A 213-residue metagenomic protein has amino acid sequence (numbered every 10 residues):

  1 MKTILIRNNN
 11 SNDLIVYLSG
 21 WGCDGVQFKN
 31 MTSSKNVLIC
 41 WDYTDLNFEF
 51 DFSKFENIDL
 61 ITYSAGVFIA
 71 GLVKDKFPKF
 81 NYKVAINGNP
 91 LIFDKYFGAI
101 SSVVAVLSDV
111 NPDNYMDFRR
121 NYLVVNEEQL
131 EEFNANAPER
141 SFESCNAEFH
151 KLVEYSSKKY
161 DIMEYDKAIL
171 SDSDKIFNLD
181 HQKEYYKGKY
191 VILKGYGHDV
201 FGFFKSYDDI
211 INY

Functional and structural regions predicted by a protein language model:
M1-E56, S102-V103: Active-site catalytic motif of lipid deacylating hydrolases and related acyltransferases
N30, E164, K175-K187, K205-S206: Short alpha-helix in the alpha/beta-hydrolase fold that links the catalytic acid
I61-A70: Gly/Ala-rich beta-loop-alpha elbow adjacent to hydrolase catalytic centers
P78-P90: A conserved short beta-strand
I92-N134: Helix-rich cap/lid subdomain of alpha/beta-hydrolase
E131-M163: Hydrophobic, aromatic-rich cap/lid helix
A168-L170, D174: Short beta-strand/loop motif that positions the catalytic acidic residue of the alpha/beta-hydrolase fold
G195-I210: Catalytic histidine-centered segment of alpha/beta-hydrolase-like enzymes
